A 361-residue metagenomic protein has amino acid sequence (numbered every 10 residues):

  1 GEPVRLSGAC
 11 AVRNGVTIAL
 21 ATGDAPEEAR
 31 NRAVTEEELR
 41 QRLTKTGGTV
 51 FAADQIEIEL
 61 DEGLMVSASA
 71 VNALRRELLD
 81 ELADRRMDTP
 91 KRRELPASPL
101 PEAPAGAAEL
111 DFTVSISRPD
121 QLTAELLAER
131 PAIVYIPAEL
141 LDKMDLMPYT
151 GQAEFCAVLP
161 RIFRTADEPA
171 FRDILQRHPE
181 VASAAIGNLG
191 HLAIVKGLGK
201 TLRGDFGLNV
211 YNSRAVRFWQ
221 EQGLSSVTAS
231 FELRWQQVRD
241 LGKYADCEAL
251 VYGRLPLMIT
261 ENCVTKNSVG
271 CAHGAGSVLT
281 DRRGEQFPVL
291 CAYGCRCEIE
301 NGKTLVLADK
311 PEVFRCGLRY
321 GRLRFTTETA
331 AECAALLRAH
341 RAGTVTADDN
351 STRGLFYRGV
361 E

Functional and structural regions predicted by a protein language model:
G1-E361: Active-site pocket-lining/capping segments in soluble small-molecule metabolic enzymes
